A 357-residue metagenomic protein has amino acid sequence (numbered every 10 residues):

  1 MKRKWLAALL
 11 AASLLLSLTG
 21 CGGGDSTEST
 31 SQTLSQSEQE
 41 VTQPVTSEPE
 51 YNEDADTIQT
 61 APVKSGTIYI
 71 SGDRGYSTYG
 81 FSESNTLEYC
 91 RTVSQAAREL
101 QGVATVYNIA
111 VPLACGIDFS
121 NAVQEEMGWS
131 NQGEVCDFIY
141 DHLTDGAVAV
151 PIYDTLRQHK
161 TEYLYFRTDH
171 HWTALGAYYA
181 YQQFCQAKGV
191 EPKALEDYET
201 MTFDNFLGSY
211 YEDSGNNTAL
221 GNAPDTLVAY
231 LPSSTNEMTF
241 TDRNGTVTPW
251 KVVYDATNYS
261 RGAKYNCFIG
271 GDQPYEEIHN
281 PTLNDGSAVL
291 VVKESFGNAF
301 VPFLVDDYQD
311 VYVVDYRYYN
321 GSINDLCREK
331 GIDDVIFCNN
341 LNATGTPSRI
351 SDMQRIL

Functional and structural regions predicted by a protein language model:
M1-T19: Sec-dependent bacterial lipoprotein signal peptides
C21-L357: Extracellular glycan-modifying ectodomains
